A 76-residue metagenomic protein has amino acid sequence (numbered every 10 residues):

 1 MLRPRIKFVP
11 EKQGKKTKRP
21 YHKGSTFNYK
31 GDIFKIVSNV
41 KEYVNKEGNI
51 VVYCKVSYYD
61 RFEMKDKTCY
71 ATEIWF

Functional and structural regions predicted by a protein language model:
M1-K23: Mixed-charge, Lys/Arg-rich low-complexity intrinsically disordered regions
L2-R5, R61-F76: Intrinsically disordered, low-complexity, charged/polar segments
R19-K23, G48-Y53: A short, compositionally biased
D32-Y43: Short beta-strand-centered aromatic/proline hotspots
V44-I50, F62-D66: Short, solvent-exposed loop/turn segments that connect beta-strands within catalytic domains and beta-strand-rich
C54-Y58: SH3/SH3-like beta-barrel fold
